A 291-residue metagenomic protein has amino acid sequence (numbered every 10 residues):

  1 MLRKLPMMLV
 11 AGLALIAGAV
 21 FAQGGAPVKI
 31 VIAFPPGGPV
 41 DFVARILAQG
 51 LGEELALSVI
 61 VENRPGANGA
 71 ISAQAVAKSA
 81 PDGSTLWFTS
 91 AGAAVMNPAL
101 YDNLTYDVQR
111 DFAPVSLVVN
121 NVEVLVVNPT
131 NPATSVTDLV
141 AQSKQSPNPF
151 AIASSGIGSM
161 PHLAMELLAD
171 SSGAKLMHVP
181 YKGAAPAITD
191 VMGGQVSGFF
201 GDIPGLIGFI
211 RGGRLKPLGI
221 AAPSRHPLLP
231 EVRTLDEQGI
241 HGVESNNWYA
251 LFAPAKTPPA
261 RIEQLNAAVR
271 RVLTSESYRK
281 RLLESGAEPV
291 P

Functional and structural regions predicted by a protein language model:
M1-L9: Bacterial N-terminal signal peptides that target proteins for export
L9-V10, P35: A periodicity- and composition-biased signal for non-globular, repetitive helical segments
V10-A11, L235: N-terminal secretory/targeting leader peptides
A11-A14, A48: Extended rod-forming repeat segments used as scaffolds/tethers
A17-A19: N-terminal signal peptide c-region/cleavage motif recognized by signal peptidases
F21-P81, T89-P291: Conserved, function-defining micro-sites of small-solute handling proteins
